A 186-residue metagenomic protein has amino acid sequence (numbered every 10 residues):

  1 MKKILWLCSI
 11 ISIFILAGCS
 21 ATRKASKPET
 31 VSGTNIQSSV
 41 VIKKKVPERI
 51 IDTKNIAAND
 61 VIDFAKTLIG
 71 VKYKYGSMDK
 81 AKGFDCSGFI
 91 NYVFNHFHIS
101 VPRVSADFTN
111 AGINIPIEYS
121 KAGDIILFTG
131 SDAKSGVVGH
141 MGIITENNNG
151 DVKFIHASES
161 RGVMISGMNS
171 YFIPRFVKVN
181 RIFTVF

Functional and structural regions predicted by a protein language model:
M1-C8: Bacterial N-terminal signal peptides that target proteins for export
I11-S12: Repetitive helical segments and hydrophobic/amphipathic motifs
I15-G18: C-terminal motif of bacterial Sec signal peptides marking the signal peptidase cleavage site
S20-K44, I50-T53, V138-F186: Aromatic- and glycine-rich peptidoglycan recognition patches
I36-K82: Post-signal-peptide N-terminal segment of Sec-exported extracytoplasmic proteins
D52, V71-A122: Catalytic cysteine-centered active-site loop
I99-R161, I165, S170: ...with weaker cross-activation on analogous glycine-rich loops/strands in unrelated enzymes
